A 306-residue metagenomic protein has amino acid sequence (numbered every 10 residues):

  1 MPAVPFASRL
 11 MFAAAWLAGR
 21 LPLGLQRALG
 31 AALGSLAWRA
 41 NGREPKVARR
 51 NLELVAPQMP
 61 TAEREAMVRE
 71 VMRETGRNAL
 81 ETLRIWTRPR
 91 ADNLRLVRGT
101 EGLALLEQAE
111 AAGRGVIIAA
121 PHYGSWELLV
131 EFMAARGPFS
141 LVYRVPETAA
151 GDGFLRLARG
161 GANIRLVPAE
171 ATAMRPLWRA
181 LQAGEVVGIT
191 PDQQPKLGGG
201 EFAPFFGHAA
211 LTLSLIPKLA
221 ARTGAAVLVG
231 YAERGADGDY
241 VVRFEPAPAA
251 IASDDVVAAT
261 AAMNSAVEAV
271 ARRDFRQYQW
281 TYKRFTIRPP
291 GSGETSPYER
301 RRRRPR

Functional and structural regions predicted by a protein language model:
M1-A120, D152, G161-N163, R306: Membrane-anchoring hydrophobic helices of lipid-metabolizing enzymes
P2, A37-A40, Q58, A62 (+4 more regions): Non-catalytic C-terminal accessory region of glycerolipid acyltransferases and related lyso-lipid remodeling enzymes
A13, L25, A48-N51, L129 (+4 more regions): Hydrophobic alpha-helical segments typical of transmembrane helices and their membrane-interface/capping positions
K46, V145-A149, A209-L213: Active-site metal-coordination segments of metallo-dependent hydrolases
L96-G99, T148, V167-A171, A209-A210 (+1 more regions): A conditional alpha-helix N-cap/helix-loop micro-motif detector
L103-E107, V130-E131, L155-R156, L177-W178 (+1 more regions): Short amphipathic alpha-helical segments and helix-helix/interface helices
A112-A171, A183, L197-P204: Catalytic core of membrane glycerolipid acyltransferases/transacylases, capturing the structured, soluble-facing
